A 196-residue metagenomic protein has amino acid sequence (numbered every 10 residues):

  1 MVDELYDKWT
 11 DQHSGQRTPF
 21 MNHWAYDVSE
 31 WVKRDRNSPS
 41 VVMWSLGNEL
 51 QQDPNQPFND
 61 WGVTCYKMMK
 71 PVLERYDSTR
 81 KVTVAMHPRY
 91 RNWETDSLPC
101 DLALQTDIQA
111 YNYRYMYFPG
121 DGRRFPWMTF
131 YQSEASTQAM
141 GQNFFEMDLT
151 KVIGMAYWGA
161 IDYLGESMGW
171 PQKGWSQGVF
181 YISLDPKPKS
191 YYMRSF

Functional and structural regions predicted by a protein language model:
M1-F196: Extended substrate-binding grooves/exosites of carbohydrate-active enzymes
